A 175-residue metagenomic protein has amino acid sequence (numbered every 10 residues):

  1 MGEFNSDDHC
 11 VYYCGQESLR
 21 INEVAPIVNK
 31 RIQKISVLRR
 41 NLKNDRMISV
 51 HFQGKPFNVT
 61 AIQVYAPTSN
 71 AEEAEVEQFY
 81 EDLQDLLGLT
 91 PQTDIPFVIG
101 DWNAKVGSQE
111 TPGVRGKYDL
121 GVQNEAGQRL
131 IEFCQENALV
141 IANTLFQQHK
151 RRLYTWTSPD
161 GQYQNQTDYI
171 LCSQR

Functional and structural regions predicted by a protein language model:
M1-R175: A shared catalytic/ligand-binding motif for oxyanion handling
